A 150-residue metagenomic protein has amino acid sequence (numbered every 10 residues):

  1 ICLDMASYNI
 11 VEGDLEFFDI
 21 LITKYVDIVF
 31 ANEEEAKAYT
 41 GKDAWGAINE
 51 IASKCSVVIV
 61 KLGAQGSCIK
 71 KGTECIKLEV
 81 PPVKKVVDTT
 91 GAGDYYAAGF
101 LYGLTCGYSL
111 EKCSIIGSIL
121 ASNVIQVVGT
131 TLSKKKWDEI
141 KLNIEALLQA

Functional and structural regions predicted by a protein language model:
I1-N49, Q65-G66: Conserved beta-alpha-beta core of the PfkB/ribokinase-like small-molecule kinase fold
L15-E16, A44-A150: Conserved phosphate-binding/catalytic region of the ribokinase-like
